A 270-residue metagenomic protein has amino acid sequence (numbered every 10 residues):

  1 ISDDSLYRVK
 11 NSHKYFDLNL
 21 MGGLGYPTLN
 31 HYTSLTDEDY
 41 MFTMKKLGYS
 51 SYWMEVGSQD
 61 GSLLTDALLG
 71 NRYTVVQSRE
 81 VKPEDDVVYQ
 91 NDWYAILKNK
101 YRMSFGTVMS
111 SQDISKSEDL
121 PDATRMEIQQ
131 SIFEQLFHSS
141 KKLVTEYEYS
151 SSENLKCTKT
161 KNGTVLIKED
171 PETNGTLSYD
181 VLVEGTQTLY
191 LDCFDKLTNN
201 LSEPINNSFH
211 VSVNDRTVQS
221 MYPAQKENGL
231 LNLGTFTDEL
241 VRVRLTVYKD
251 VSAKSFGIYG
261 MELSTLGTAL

Functional and structural regions predicted by a protein language model:
I1-L270: Soluble catalytic regions of membrane-associated enzymes that act on cell-envelope and secretory-pathway components
